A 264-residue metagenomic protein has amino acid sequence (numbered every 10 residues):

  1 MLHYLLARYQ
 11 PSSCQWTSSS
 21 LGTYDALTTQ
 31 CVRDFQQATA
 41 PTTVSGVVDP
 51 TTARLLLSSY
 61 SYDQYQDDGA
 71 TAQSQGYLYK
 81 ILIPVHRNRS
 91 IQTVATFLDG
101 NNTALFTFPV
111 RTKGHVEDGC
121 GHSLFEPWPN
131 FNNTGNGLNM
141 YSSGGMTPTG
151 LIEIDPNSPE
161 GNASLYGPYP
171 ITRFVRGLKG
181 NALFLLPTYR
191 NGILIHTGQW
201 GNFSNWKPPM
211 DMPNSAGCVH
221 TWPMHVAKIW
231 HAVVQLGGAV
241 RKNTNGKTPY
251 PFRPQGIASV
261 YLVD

Functional and structural regions predicted by a protein language model:
M1-S59: Short acidic, glycine/serine/threonine-rich helix-capping segments at coil-helix boundaries
W16-G22, P41-V44, Y141-S142, K207-G217: Second-shell loop/turn segments in exported
C31, V44, V94-T96, G217: Conserved beta-strand and immediately adjacent loop positions that scaffold enzyme active sites
T39, Y60, V233, G237: Active-site catalytic pocket residues across diverse enzymes, especially alpha/beta-hydrolases
R54-Q75: Intrinsically disordered, low-complexity Ser/Thr-rich linker and spacer segments in cell-wall-related proteins
S59, G100, Y261-D264: Short beta-strand-to-coil "C-cap" segments at the C-terminal boundary of structured domains/repeats, marking
S74-Q199: Gly/Pro-biased beta-strand-loop elements
G145-M146, S158-D264: Exported/periplasmic cell-wall-interacting domains
